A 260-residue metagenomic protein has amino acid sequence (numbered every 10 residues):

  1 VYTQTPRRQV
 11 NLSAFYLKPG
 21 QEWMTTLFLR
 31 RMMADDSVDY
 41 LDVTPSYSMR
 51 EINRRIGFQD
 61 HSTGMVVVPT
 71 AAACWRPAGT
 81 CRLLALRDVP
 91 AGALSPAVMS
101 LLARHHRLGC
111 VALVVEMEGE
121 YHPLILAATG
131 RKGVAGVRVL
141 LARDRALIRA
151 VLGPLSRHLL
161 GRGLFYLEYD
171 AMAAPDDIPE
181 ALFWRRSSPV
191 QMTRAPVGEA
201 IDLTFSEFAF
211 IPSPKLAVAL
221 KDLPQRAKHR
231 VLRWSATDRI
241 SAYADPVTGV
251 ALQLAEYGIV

Functional and structural regions predicted by a protein language model:
Y2-G64, G133-S187: Acyl-donor binding region in acyl/amide transferases
T5-V10, H106-V115, P196: Short, mixed-charge, low-aromatic patches
L27-R30, I52, L102, L108-G109 (+2 more regions): Aromatic-enriched hydrophobic runs in primary sequence
T44-R87, R143, G161-V260: Active-site/acyl-donor-binding loops of N-acyltransferases
R54-L140: Amide-forming acyltransferase catalytic core, primarily the GNAT-like/NAT-type and related acyltransferase folds
A97-V98, L155, A227: Generic structural signal of hydrophobic/aromatic residues within well-ordered alpha-helices of folded domains
